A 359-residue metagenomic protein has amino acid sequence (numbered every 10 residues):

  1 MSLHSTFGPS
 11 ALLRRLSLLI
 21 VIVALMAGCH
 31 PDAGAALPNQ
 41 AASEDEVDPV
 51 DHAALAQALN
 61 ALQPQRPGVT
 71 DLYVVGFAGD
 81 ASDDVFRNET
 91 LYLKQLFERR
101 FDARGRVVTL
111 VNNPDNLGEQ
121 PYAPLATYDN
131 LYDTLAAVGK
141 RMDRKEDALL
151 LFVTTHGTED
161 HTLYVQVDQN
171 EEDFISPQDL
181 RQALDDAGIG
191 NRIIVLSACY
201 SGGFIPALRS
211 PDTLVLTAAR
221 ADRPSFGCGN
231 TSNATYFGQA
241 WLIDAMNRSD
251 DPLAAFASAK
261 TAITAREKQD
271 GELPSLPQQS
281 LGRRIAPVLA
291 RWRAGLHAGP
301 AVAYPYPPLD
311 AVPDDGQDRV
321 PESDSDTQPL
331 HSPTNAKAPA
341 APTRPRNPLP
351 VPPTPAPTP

Functional and structural regions predicted by a protein language model:
L3-S17: Bacterial N-terminal signal peptides that target proteins for export
R15, C29-D147, S232, R291-A338 (+1 more regions): Boundary/activation segment at the start of structured domains
L16-A27: Bacterial N-terminal signal peptides
Q57, N88-Y92, L96, A126 (+9 more regions): Extracytoplasmic/secreted proteins, especially bacterial periplasmic and envelope-associated proteins
T70-Y73, A103-V107, R144-L149, G188-R192 (+2 more regions): Loop/turn elements at helix/coil->beta-strand transitions in domains of secreted/extracellular proteins
V138-D168, A198-P224: Active-site microenvironments of hydrolase-like enzyme catalytic domains
T155-A187: A short, glycine/acidic-enriched catalytic loop
A198-R283, L289: Active-site-proximal C-terminal subdomain of hydrolase catalytic domains
